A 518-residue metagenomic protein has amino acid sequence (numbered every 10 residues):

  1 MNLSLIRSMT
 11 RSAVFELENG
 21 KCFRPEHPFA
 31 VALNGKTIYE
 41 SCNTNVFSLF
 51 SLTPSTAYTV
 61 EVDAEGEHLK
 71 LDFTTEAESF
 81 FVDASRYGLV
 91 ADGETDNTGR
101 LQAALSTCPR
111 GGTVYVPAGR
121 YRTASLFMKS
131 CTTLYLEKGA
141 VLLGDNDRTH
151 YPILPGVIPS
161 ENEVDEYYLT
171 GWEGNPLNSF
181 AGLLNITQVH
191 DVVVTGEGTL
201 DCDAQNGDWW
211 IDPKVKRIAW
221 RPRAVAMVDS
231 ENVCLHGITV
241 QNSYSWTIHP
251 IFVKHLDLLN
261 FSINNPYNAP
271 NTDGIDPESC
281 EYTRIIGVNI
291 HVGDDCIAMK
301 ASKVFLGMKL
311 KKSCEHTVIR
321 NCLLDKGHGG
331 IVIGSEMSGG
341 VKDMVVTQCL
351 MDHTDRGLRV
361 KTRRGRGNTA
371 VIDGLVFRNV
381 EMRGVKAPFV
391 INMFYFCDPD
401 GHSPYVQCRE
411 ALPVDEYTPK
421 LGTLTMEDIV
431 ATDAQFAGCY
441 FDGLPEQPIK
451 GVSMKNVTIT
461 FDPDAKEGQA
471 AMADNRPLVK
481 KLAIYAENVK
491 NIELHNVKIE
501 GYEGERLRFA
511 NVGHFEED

Functional and structural regions predicted by a protein language model:
M1-D518: Extracellular/periplasmic carbohydrate-active domains that bind, remodel, or depolymerize complex polysaccharides
